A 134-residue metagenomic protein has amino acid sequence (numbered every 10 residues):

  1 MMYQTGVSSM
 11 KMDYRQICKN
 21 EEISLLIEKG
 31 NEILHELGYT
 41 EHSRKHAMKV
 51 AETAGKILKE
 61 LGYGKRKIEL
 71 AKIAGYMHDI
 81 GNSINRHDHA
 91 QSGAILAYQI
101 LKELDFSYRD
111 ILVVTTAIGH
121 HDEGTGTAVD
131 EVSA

Functional and structural regions predicted by a protein language model:
Y3-A90, K102-E103: Acidic/His-rich, divalent-metal-binding segments that scaffold phosphate/diphosphate chemistry
N85-I95, F106, T127-A128: Metal-dependent catalytic cores of enzymes that make or break cyclic nucleotides and related phosphoester linkages
S107-A134: Histidine/acidic-rich helix-loop-helix segments that form or flank divalent-metal centers in metalloenzyme catalytic
